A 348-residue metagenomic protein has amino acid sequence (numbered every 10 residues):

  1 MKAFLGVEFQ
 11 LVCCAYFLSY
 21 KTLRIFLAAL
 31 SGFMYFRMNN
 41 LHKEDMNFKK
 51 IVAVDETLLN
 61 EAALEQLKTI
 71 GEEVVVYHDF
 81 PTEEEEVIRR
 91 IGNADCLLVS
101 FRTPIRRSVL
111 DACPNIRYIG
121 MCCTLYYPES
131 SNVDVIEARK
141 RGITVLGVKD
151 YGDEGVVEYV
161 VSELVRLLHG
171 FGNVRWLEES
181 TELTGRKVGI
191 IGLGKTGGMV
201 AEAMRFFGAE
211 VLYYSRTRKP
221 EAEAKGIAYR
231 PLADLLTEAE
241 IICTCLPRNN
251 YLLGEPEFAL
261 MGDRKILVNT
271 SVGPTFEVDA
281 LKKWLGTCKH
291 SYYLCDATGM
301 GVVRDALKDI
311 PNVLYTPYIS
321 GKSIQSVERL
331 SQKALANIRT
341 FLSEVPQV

Functional and structural regions predicted by a protein language model:
E8, F17-K21, I25-L30, Y35-A94 (+3 more regions): N-terminal glycine-/charge-rich "phosphate-binding" loop or analogous flexible N-terminal tail
C13-C14: Cysteine-centered motifs
K43-F48, D55, A63-Q66, R139 (+4 more regions): C-terminal helix-to-coil terminal segments
F48, T184-K187, R264: Phosphate-coordination loops involved in phosphoryl transfer and adenosine-cofactor binding
G92-D95, P104-V109, R218-A306: Rossmann-like adenosine-cofactor binding region
A94-R175: Phosphate/diphosphate ligand-binding glycine-rich loop within oxidoreductases
G170-E202: Glycine-rich NAD(P)-binding loop of Rossmann-like domains
F206-E223: NAD(P)-binding Rossmann-fold cofactor-contacting core
